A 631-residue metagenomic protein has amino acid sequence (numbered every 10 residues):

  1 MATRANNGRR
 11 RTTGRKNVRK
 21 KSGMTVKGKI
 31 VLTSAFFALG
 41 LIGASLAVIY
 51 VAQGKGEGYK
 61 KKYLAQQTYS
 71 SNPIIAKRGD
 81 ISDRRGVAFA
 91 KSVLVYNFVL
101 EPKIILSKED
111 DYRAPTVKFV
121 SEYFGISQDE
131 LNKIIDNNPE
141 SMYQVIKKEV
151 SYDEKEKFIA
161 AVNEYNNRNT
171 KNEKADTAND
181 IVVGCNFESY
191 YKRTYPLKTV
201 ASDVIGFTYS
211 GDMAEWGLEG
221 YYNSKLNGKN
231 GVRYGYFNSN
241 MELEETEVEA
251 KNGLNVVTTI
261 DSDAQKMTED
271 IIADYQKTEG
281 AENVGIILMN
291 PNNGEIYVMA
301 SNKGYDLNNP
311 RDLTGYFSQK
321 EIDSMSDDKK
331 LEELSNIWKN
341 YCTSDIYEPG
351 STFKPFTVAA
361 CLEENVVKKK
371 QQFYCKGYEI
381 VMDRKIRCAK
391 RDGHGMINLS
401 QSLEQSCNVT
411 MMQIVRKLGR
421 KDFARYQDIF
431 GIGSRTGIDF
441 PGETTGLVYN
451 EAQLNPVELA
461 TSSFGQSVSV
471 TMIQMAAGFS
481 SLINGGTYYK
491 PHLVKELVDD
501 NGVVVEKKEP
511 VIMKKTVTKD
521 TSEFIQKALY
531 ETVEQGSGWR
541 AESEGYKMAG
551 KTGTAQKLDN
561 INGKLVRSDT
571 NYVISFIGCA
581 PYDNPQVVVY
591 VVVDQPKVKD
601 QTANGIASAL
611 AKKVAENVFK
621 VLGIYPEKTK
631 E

Functional and structural regions predicted by a protein language model:
M1-Q319, I346, K421-I429, E542-E544 (+2 more regions): Periplasmic/cell-envelope proteins involved in peptidoglycan metabolism and beta-lactam response
A88-A90, Y96, F237-E245, I260 (+4 more regions): Beta-lactam-recognizing serine transpeptidase/beta-lactamase-like catalytic domain environment
